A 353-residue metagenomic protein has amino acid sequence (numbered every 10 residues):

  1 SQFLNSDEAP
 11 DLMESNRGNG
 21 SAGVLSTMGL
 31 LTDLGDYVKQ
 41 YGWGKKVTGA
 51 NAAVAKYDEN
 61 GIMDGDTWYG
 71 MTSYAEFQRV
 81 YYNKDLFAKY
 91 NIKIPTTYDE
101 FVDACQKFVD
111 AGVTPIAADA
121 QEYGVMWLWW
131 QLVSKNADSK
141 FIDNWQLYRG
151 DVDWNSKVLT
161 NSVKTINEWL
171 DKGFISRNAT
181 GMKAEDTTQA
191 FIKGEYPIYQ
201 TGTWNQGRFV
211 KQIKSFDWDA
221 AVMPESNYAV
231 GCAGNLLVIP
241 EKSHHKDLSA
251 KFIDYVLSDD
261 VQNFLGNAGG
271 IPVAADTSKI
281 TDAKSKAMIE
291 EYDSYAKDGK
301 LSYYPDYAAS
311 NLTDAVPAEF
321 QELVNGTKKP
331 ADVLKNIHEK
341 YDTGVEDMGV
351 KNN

Functional and structural regions predicted by a protein language model:
S1, Y98-V102, N178-I192: Short helix-initiation/N-cap motifs at beta->coil->alpha
S1-S21: Early extracytoplasmic/lumenal segment of secretory-pathway proteins
Q2-S6, D66, Y90, K172 (+3 more regions): Extracytoplasmic/periplasmic substrate-recognition and gating elements
N16-Q78, V102, D219: Hinge/lid segment of periplasmic solute-binding proteins
D33-A50, K93, N136-N161, K211-I213 (+3 more regions): Short, solvent-exposed loop/beta-turn-alpha elements that line the ligand-binding surface or hinge of extracytoplasmic
G49-V54, N60, K214, W218-A221 (+3 more regions): Long, aromatic- and glycine/proline-rich binding clefts that accommodate carbohydrate-like moieties
D58-S73, Q78, V102-V152, N167 (+1 more regions): Extracytoplasmic/periplasmic solute-binding protein
C105-F108, Y148-T180: Glycine-centered hinge/linker elements that transmit conformational signals in sensory and ligand-binding systems
